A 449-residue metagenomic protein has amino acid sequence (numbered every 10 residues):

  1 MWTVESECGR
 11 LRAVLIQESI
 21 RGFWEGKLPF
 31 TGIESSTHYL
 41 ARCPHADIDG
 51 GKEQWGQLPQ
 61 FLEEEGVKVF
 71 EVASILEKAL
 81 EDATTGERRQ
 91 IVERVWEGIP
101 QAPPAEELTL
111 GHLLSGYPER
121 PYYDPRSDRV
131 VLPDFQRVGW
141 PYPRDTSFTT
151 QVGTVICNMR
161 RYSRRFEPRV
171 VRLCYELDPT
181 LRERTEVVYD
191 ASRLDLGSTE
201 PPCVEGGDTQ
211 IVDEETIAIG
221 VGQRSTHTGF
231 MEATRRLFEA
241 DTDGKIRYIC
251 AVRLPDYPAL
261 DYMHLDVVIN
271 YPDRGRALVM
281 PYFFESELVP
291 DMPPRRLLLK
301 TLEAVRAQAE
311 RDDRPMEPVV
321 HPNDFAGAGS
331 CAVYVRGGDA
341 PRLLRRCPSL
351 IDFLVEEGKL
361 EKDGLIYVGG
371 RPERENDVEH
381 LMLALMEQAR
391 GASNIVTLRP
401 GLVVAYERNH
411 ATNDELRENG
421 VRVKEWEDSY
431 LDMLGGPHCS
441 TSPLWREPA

Functional and structural regions predicted by a protein language model:
M1-A449: The feature marks the mature, well-folded catalytic cores of soluble enzymes
